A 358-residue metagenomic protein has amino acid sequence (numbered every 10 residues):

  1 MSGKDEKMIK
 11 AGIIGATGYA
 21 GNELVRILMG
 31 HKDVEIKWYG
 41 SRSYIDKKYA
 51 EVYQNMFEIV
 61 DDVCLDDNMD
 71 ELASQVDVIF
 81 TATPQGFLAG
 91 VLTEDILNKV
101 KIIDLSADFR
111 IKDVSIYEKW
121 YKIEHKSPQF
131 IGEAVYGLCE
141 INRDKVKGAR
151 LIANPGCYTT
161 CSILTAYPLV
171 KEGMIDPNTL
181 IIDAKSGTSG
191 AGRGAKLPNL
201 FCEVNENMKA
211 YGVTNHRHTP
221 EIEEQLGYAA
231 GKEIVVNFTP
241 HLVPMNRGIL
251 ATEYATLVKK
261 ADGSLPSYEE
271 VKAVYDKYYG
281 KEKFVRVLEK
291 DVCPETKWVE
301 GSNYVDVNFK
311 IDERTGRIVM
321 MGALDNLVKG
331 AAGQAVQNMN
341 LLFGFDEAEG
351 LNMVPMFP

Functional and structural regions predicted by a protein language model:
S2-E206, Y211-V213, K310-E313, V354-P358: N-terminal Rossmann-like NAD(P) cofactor-binding subdomain of oxidoreductases, focused on the glycine-rich
G18, Q85-G86, G156, H216 (+3 more regions): Short, surface-exposed acidic/glycine-rich loop or hinge patches that mediate macromolecular interfaces
Y19, E133, T160-L164, V213-E221 (+5 more regions): Conserved active-site and cofactor/substrate-binding residues in soluble primary-metabolism enzymes
V25, I163-V170, T219-E223, K272 (+3 more regions): Predominant activation on well-ordered alpha-helical scaffold segments within soluble catalytic domains
G30, Y228, L341-F345: Short, well-ordered loop/turn and helix-capping segments at boundaries between secondary-structure elements and domains
D33-Q75, N178-A184, T188-M320: C-terminal substrate-binding/catalytic lobe of Rossmann-fold NAD(P)-dependent oxidoreductases
P168-E172, T256, L341-F345: Active-site catalytic microenvironments for nucleophilic, acid-base chemistry
Y304, I311-P358: NAD(P)-dependent Rossmann-like dehydrogenase/reductase catalytic/cofactor-binding core
